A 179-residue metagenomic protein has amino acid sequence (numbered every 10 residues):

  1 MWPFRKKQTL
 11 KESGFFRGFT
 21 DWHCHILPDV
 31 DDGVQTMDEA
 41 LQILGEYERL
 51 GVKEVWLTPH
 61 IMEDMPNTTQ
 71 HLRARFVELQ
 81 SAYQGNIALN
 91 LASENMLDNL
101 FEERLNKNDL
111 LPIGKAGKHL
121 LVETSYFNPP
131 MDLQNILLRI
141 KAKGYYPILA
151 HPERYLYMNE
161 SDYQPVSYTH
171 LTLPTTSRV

Functional and structural regions predicted by a protein language model:
M1-N86: An N-terminally biased module of ancient metal coordination in phosphate/nucleic-acid-related enzymes
C24-P28, V55-H60, L121-E123, P147-P152 (+1 more regions): Short beta-strands and strand-loop turn motifs
T68-Y168: Extended substrate/RNA-proximal surfaces in nucleic-acid metabolism proteins
T169-T175: Conserved small/polar residues in nucleotide/adenosyl-binding loops
